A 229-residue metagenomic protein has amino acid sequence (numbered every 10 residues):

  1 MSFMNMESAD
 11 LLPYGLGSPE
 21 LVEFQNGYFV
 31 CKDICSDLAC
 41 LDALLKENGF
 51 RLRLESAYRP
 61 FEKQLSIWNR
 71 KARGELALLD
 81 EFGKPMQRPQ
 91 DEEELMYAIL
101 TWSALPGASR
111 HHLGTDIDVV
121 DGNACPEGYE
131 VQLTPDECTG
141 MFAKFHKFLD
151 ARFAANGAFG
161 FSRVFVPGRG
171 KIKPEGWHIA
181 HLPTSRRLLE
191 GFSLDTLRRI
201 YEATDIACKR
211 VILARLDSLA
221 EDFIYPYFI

Functional and structural regions predicted by a protein language model:
S2-I229: Cell-envelope/glycan interface and biosynthesis
